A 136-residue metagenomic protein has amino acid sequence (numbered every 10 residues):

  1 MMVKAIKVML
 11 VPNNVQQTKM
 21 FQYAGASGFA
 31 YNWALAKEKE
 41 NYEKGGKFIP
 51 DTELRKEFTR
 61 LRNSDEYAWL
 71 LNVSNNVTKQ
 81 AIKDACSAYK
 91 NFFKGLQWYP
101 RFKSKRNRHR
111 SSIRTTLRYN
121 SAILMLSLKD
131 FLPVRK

Functional and structural regions predicted by a protein language model:
M1-K136: Nucleic-acid substrate recognition interfaces
